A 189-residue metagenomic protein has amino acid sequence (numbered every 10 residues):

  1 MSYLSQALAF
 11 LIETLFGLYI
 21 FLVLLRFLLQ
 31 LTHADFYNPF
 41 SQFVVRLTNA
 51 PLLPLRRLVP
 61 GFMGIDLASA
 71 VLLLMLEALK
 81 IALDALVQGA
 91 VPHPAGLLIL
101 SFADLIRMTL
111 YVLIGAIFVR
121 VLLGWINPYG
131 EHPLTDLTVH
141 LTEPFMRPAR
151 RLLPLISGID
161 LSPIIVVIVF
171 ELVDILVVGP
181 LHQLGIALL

Functional and structural regions predicted by a protein language model:
M1-L189: Selective transmembrane helix interface/packing segments
